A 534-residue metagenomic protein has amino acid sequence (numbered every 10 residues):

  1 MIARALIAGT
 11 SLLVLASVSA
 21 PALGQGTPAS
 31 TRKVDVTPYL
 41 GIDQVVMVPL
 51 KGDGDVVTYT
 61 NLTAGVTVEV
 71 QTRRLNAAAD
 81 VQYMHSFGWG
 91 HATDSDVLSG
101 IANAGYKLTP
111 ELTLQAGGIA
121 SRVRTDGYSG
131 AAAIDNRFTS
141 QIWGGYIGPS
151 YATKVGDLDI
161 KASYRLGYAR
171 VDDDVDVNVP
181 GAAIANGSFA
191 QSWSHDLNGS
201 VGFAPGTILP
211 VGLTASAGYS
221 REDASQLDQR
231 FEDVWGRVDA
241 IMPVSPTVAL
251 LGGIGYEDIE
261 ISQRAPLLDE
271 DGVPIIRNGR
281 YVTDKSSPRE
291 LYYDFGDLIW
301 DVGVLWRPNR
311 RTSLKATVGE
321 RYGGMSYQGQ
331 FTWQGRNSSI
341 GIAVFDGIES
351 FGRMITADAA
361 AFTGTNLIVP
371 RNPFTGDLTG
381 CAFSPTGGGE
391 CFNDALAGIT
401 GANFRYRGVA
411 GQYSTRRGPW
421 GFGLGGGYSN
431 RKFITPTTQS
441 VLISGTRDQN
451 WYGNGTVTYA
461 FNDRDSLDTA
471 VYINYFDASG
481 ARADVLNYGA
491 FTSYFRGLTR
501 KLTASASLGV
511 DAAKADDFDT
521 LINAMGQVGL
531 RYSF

Functional and structural regions predicted by a protein language model:
M1-G26: Gram-negative bacterial Sec-dependent N-terminal signal peptides
L23-F534: Gram-negative and organellar
